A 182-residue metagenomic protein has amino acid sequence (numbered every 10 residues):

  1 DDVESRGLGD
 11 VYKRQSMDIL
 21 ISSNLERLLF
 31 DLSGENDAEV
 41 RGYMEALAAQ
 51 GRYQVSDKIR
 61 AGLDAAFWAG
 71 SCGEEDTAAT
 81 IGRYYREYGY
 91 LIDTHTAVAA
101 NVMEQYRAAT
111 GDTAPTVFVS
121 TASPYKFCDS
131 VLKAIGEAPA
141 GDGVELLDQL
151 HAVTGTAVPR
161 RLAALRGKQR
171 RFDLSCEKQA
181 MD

Functional and structural regions predicted by a protein language model:
D1, N24, L28-D31, A99-Y106: Buried hydrophobic packing segments
D1, R14-I21, F67-S71, G89-I92 (+2 more regions): Hydrophobic alpha-helical scaffolding
D2-L8, Y12: Single conserved hydrophobic/aromatic residue that forms the stacking wall/gate of nucleotide- or nucleobase-binding
K13-R14, M103: Glycine-rich, charged/polar anion/phosphate-binding loops that engage phosphate groups from diverse ligands
S16, I21-S33, D37-V40: C-terminal amphipathic alpha-helical segment
I19-R27, C72-A79, T94-V98, A122 (+2 more regions): Conserved active-site and cofactor/substrate-binding residues in soluble primary-metabolism enzymes
G34-T113, E177: Active-site-adjacent helical/loop segments in soluble small-molecule enzymes
V98-D182: C-terminal non-catalytic interaction/assembly regions of soluble proteins
